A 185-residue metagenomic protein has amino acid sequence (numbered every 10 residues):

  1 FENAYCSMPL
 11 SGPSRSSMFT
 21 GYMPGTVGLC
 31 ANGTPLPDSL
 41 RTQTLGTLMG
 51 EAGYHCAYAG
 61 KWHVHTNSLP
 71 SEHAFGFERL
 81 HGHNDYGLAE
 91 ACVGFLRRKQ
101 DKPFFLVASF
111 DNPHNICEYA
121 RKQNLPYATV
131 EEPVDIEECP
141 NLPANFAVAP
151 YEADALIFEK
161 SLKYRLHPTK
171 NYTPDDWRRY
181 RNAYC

Functional and structural regions predicted by a protein language model:
F1-C6, G46-A52, A149-L156: Short, mixed-charge, low-aromatic patches
F1-E2, M8-P9, Y119-R121: Active-site-proximal N-terminal segment of extracellular/periplasmic enzymes that hydrolyze or transfer
N3-S7, Y58-K61: Catalytic beta-strand/loop signature of glycosyltransferases that borders the donor
Y5-L10, T34-T42, P133, E137-P140 (+1 more regions): A short beta-strand-to-alpha-helix junction
M8-P13, L166: Short acidic/polar alpha-helix capping motifs at helix-coil junctions
S14-E131: Catalytic-site neighborhoods of secreted/periplasmic enzymes that process anionic sulfate/phosphate groups
R98-K102, F110-C185: Active-site-proximal cap/lid insertion segments
